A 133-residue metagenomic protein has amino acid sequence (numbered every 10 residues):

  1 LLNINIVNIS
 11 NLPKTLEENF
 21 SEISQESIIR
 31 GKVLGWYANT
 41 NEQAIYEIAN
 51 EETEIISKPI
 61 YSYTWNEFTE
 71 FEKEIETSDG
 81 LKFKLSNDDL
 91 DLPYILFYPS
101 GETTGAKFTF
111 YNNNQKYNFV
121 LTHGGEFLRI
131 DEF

Functional and structural regions predicted by a protein language model:
L2, I6-V7, N11-K14, Q25 (+3 more regions): N-terminal helix-rich module
E22: Conserved polar catalytic motif of the HATPase_c/GHKL fold
